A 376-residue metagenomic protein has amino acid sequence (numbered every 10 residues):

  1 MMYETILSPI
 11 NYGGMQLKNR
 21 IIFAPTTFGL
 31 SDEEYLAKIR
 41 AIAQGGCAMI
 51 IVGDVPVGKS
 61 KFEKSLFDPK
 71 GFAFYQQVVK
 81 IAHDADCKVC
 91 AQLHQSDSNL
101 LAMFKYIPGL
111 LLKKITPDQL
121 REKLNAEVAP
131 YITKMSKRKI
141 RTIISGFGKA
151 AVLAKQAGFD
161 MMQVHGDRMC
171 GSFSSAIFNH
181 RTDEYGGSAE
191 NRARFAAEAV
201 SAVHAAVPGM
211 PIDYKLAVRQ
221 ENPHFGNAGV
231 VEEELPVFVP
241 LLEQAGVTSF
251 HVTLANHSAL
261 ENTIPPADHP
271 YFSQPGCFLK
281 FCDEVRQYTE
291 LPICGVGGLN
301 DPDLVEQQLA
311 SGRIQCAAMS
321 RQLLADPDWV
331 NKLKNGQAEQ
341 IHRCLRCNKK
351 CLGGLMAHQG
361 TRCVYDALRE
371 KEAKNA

Functional and structural regions predicted by a protein language model:
M1-A376: Flavin-dependent oxidoreductase catalytic cores
